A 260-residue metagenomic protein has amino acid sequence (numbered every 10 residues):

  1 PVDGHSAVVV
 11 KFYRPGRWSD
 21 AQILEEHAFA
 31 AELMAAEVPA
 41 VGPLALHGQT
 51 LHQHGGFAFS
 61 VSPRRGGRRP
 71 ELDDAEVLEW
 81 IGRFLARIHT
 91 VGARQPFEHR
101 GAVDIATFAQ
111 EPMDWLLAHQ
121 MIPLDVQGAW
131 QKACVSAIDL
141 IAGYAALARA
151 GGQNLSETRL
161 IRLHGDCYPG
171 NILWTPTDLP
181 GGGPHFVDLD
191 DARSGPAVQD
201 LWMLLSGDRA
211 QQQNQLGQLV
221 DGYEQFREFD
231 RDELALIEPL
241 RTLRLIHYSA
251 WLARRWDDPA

Functional and structural regions predicted by a protein language model:
P1-V10, P43, A145-L201, L205: Active-site acidic catalytic loop and adjacent metal/ATP-binding pocket of ATP-dependent phosphoryl transfer enzymes
D3-H99: ATP-binding pocket architecture of kinase catalytic cores
P15, A58-L72, L116-L124, L245-P259: A glycine-centered beta->alpha junction motif in the catalytic cores of kinase/phosphotransferase enzymes
P15, G67, P184, A192-S194 (+1 more regions): Activation segment
E71-A133, T158-L160: A cross-family kinase active-site recognition segment
R100, F229-R241: All-alpha amphipathic helical-bundle segments outside canonical DNA-binding/catalytic cores that form hydrophobic
F108-E111, L240-A250: Hydrophobic alpha-helical segments that form the core of small-molecule binding pockets and/or dimer interfaces
A197-E228, R244-P259: Active-site activation/catalytic loop segments of kinase-like enzymes and analogous catalytic loops in related
